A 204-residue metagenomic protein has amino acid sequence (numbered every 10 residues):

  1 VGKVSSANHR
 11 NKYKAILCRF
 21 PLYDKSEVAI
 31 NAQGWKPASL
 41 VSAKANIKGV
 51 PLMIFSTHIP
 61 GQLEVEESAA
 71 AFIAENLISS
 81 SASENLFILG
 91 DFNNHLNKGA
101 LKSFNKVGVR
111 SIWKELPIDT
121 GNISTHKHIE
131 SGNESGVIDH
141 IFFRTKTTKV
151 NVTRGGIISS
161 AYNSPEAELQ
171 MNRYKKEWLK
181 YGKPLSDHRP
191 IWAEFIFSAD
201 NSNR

Functional and structural regions predicted by a protein language model:
V1-F55: Structured beta-strand-rich core segments of catalytic domains in phosphoester-bond hydrolases
G2-A7, C18-F20, I30, S56-P60 (+4 more regions): Active-site-proximal beta-strand/loop segments in catalytic clefts of secreted hydrolases
A7, Q33-K36, E64, F92-H95 (+1 more regions): Acidic-and-aromatic substrate-binding clefts and catalytic sites of carbohydrate-active enzymes
R10, E66-A70, S131, S135: Solvent-exposed, acidic/flexible segments
L17, L22, L52-I54, I73 (+4 more regions): Hydrophobic beta-strand residues in large extracellular and virion-surface proteins
E27, I78-L86, N94-R204: Metal-dependent phosphoester-hydrolase catalytic domains
P37, E64-S68, N163-A167: A short, polar/proline- and glycine-enriched secondary-structure boundary/capping micro-motif
S42-N46, P51-F55, V65-N93, N97-K102: His/acidic metal-ligating clusters that form di-metal
